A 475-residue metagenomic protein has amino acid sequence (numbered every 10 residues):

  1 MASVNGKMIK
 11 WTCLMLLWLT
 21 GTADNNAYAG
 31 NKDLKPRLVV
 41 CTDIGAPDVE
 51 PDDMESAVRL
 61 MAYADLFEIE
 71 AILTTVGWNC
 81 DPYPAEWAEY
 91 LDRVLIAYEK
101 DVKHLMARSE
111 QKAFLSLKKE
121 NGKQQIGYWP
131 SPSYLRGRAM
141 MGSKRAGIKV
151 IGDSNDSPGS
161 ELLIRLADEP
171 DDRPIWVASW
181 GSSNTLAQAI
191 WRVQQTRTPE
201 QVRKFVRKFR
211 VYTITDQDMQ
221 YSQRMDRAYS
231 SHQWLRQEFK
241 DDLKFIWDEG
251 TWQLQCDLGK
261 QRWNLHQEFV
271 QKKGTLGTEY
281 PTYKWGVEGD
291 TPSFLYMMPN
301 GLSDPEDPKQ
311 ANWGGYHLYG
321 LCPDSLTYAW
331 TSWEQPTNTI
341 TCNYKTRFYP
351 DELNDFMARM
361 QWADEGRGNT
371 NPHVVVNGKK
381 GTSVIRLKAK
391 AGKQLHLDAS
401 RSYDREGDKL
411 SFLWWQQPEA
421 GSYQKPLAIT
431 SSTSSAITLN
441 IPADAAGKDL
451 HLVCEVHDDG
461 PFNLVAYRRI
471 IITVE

Functional and structural regions predicted by a protein language model:
M1-G30: Bacterial Sec-dependent N-terminal signal peptides
Y28-H396, S400-L427, A436-T438, D444-G447: N-terminal acidic, glycine/proline-rich low-complexity segments
T430-S431: PDZ domains, with a preference for the canonical peptide-binding region formed by the helix
H457-N463: Short, solvent-exposed loop/turn segments at the edges of extracellular beta-sandwich modules
N463-I470: Extracellular and select intracellular beta-sandwich modules with Ser/Thr-enriched, small-residue motifs on
I471-E475: Short beta-strand edge segments in extracellular beta-sheet folds
